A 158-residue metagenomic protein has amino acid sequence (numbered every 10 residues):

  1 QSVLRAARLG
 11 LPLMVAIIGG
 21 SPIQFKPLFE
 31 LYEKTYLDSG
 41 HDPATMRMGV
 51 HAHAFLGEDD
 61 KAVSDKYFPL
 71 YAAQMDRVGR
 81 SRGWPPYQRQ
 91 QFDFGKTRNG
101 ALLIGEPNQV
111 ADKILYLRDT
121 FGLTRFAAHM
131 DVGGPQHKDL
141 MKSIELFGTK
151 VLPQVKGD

Functional and structural regions predicted by a protein language model:
Q1-P22, F29: A conserved active-site cap/scaffold subdomain adjacent to cofactor or substrate pockets
Q1-V3, G57-D59, P135-H137: Short catalytic/ligand-binding loop motif for oxyanion handling, primarily in non-cytosolic enzymes, centered on
A7-R8, D119, P153: Solvent-exposed polar/charged
M14-A16, G49-H51, A127-H129: A cross-family glycoside hydrolase active-site/sugar-binding cleft signature
G19, A54-L56, V132-G134: Active-site-proximal loop/turn and secondary-structure-junction residues that shape catalytic pockets, frequently
I23-T124, K156-D158: An alpha-helical appendage that flanks or caps ligand/catalytic pockets
F25-E33, Q136-G157: C-terminal helical cap(s) of enzyme catalytic domains, especially alpha/beta-barrels
P107-F147: Long, low-complexity C-terminal extensions of enzymes
